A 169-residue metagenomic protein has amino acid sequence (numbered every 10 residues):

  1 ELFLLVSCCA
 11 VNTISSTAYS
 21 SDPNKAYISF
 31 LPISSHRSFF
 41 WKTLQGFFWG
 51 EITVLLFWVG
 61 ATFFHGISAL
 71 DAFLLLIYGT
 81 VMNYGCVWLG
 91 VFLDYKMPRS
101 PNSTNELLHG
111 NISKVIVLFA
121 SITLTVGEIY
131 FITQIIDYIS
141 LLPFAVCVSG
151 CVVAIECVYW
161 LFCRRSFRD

Functional and structural regions predicted by a protein language model:
E1-K25, S35-D169: Hydrophobic alpha-helical transmembrane segments of membrane proteins
